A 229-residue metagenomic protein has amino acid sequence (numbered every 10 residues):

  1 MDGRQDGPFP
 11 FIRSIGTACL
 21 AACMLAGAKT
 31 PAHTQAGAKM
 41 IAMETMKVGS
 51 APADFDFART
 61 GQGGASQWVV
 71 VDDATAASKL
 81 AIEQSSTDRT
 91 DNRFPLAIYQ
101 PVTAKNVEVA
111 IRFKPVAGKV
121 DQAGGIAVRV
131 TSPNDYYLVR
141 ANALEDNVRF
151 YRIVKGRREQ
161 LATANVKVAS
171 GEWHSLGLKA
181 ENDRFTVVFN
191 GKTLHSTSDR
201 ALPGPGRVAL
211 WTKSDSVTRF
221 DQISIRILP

Functional and structural regions predicted by a protein language model:
D2-C19: Bacterial N-terminal signal peptides that target proteins for export
H33-G61: Extracellular carbohydrate-recognition regions
A38, P203-P229: Ligand-recognition surfaces built from glycine- and aromatic
M43, V109-I111, E172-V187: Short tryptophan-centered beta-strand motifs in secreted/extracellular beta-sheet-rich domains of glycan-recognition
V48, Q84-R149: Secretory/extracellular carbohydrate-interaction modules and structurally similar beta-sandwich "look-alikes"
S50-I82, T90-N92: Extracellular glycan-recognition surfaces and repeat-rich motifs
V154-S175: Short, aromatic/His-centered strand-loop micro-motif at the edge of beta-sheets
V188-R207: Short, solvent-exposed beta-strand-to-loop segments that form ligand-recognition rims of beta-rich domains
